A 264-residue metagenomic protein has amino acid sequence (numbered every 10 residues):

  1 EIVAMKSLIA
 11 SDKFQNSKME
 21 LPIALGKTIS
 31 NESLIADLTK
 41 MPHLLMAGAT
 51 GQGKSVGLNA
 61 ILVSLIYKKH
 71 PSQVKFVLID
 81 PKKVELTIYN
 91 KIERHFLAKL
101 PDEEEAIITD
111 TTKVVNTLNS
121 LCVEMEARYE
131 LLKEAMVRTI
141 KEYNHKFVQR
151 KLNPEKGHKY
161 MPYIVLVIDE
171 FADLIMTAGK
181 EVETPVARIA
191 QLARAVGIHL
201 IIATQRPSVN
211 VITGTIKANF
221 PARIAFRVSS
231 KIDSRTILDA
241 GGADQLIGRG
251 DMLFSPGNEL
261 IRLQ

Functional and structural regions predicted by a protein language model:
E1-M5: Short, charged/polar, Gly/Pro-enriched secondary-structure boundary elements
S7-R138, K156, M161-V228, I232-L246 (+1 more regions): P-loop NTPase catalytic phosphate-binding loop
V137-V148: Short glycine-rich substrate-engagement loop in P-loop NTPases that contacts/grips substrate
Y143-N144, P154-K156: Charged, low-hydrophobicity low-complexity segments
